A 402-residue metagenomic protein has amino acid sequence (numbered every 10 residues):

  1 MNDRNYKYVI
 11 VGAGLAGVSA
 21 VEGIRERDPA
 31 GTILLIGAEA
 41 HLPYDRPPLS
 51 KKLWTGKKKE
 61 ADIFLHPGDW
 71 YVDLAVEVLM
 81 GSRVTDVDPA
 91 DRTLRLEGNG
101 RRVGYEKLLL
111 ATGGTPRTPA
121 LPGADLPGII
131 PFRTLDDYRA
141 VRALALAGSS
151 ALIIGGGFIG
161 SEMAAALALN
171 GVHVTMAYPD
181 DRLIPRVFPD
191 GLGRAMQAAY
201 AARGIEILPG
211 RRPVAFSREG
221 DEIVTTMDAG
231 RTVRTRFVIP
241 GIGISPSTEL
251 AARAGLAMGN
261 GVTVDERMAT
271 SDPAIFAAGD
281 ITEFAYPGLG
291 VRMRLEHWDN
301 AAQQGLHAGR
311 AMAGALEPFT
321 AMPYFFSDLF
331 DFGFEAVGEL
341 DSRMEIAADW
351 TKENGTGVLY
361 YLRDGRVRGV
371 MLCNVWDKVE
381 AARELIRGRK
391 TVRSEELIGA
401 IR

Functional and structural regions predicted by a protein language model:
N2-E77, A166-V187: Beta1-alpha1 glycine-rich phosphate/pyrophosphate-binding loop at the start of Rossmann-like nucleotide-binding domains
N2-Y6, E26, I281-D377: Mid-to-C-terminal Rossmann-like scaffold of FAD/NAD(P)H-dependent oxidoreductases
I10-V11, V103-G113, I154, V233-G243 (+2 more regions): Short hydrophobic core segments
G14-G17, G157-G160, A301, G309: Catalytic nucleophile loop
A30-T32, V78-L96, V103, L169-E266: A Rossmann-like FAD-binding core segment of flavoenzymes
T112-N170: Glycine-rich dinucleotide-binding loop and its adjacent helix/turn
D125-G148, G220-D221, T226, R231-H307: FAD-site-proximal beta/loop scaffold in flavoenzymes
R231-A257, F332-R402: C-terminal catalytic lobe of FAD-dependent flavoproteins
